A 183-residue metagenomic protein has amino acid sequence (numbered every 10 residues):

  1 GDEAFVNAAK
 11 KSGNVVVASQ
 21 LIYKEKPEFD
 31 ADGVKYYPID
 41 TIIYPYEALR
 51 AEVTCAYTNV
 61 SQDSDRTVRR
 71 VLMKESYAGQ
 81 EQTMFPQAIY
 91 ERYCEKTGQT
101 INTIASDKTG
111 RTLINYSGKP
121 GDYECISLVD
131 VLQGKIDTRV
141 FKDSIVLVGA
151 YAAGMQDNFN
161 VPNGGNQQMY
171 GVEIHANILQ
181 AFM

Functional and structural regions predicted by a protein language model:
G1-T103, D107, F141-M183: Non-transmembrane functional regions of envelope-associated proteins
G98-I136: Substrate-access "cap/lid" subdomains that shape and gate the entrance to catalytic or ligand-binding pockets
